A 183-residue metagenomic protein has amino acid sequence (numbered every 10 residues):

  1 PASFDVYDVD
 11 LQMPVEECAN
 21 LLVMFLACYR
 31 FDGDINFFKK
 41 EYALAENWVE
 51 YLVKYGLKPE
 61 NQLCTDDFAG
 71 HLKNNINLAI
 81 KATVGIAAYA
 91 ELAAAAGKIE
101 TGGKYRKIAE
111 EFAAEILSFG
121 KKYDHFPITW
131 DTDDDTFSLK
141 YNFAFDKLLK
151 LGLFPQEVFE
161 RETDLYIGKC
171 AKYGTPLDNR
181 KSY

Functional and structural regions predicted by a protein language model:
P1-A2, V9-P14, N75-I80, E110-Y183: Extended ligand-binding clefts on enzyme/binding-domain cores
P1-K58, N75-A93: Aromatic-rich carbohydrate-recognition surfaces in CAZymes
Y29-E46, A90-E110, L149-L165: Structural helix-adjacent loops and short alpha-helical linkers that scaffold large soluble proteins
Y51-P59, I116-F119, Y123: A short secondary-structure junction motif
L63-H71: Short linear capping/connector segments at secondary-structure termini
